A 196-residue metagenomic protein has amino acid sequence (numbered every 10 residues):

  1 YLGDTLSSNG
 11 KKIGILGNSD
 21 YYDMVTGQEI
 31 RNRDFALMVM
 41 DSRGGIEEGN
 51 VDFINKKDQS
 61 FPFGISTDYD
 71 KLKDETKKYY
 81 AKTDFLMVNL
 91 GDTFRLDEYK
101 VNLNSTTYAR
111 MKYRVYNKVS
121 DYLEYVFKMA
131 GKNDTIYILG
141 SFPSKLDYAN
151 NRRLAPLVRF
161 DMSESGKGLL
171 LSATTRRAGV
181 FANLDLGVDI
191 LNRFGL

Functional and structural regions predicted by a protein language model:
Y1-L196: Soluble extramembrane regions of membrane proteins in the secretory/endomembrane system
